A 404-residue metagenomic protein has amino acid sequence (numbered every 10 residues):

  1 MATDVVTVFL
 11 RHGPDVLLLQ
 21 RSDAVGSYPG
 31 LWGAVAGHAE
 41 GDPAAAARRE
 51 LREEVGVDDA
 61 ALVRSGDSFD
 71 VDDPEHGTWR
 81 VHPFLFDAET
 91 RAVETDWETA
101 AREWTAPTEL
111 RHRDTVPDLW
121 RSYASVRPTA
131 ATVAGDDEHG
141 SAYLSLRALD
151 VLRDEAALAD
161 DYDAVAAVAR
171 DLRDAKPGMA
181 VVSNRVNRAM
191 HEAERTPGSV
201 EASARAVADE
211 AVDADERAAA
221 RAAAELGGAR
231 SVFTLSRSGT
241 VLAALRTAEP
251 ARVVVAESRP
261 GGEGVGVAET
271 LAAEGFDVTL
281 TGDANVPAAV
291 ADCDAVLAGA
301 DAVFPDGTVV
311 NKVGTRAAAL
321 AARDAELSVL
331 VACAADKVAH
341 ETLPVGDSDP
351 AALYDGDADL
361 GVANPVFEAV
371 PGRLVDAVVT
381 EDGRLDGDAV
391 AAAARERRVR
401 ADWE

Functional and structural regions predicted by a protein language model:
M1-L17, H38-E40: Conserved N-terminal beta-strand and adjoining loop/helix that marks the start of the Nudix/MutT-like hydrolase domain
L10, L18, V253-V255, L280 (+1 more regions): Structural beta-sheet core signal
A24-V25, S68-P83, A92-W97: Acidic pyrophosphate-coordinating catalytic loop
A34-G66, F84: The catalytic Nudix box helix
L85-D87, A92-P128: NUDIX/MutT-family hydrolases
A124-D209: Long amphipathic alpha-helical segments
D174-P250: Long amphipathic N-terminal alpha/beta scaffold segment
S258-E404: Conserved phosphate- and dinucleotide-binding cores of soluble alpha/beta proteins, encompassing both enzyme active
